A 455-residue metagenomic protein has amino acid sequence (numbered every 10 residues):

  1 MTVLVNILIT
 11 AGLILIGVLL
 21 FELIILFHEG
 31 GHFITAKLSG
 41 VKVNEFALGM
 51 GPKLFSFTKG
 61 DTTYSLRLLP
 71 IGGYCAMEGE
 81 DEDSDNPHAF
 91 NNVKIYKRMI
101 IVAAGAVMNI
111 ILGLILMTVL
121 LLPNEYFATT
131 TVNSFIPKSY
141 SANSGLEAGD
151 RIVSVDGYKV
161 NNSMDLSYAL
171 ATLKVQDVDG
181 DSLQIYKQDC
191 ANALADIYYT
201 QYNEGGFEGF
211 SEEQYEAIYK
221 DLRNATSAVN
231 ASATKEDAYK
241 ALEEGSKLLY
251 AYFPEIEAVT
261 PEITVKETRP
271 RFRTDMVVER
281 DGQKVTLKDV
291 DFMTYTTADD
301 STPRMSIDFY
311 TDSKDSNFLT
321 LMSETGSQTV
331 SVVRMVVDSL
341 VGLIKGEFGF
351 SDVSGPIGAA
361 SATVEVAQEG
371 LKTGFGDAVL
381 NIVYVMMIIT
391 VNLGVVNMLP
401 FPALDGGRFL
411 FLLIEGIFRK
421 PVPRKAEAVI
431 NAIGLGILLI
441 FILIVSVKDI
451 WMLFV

Functional and structural regions predicted by a protein language model:
M1-A11: Short, strongly hydrophobic alpha-helical membrane anchors
L4, N203-A231, E236-E243, Y250-E257 (+3 more regions): Functional transmembrane alpha-helices
G12-D85, V391, V396-F418: Small-residue-rich helix-interface/hinge motifs
H28, L66, S141, G149-I152 (+6 more regions): Terminal peptide-recognition signature
L38, S65, L69, G73-P137 (+1 more regions): Internal alpha-helical transmembrane segments
L120-N162, E204, E208-G209, Q214-T234: PDZ/PDZ-like domain segments forming the peptide/carboxylate-binding groove, activating on the N-terminal beta-strands
S139-R151, Y168-Q176, E267-R269: A short glycine-leucine-enriched loop at secondary-structure breakpoints that most characteristically corresponds
N431-D449: Final/C-terminal transmembrane alpha-helix of multipass membrane proteins
